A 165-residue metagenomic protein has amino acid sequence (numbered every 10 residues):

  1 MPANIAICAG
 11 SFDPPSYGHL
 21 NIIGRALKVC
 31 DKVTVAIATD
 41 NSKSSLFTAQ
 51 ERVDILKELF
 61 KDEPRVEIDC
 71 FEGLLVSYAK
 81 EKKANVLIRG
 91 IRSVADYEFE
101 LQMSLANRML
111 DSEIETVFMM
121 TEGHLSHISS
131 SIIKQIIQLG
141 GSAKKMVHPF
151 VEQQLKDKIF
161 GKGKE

Functional and structural regions predicted by a protein language model:
M1-E165: Nucleotidyltransferase catalytic core that binds NTPs
